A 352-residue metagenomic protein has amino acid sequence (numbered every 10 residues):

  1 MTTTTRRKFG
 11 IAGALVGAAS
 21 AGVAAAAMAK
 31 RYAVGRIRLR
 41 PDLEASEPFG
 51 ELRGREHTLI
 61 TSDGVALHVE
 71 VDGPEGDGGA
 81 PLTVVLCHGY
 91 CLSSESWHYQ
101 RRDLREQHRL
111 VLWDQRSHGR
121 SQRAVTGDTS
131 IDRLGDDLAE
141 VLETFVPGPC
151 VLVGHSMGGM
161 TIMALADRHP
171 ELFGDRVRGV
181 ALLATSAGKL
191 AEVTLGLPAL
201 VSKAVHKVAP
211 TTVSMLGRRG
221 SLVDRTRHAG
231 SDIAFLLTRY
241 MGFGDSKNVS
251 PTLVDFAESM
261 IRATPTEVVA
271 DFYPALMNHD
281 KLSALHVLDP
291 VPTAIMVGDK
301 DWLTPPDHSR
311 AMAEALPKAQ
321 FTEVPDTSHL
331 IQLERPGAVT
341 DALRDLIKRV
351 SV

Functional and structural regions predicted by a protein language model:
T5-V34: Hydrophobic alpha-helical topogenic segments used for membrane insertion/localization
V65-R123, V141: Conserved HGGG/HGGXW glycine-rich cap/lid loop of the alpha/beta-hydrolase fold
G73-G76, H118-D175, A187, V193 (+1 more regions): Active-site loop/oxyanion-hole signature of alpha/beta-hydrolase fold enzymes
E171, D175-L222: Flexible "cap/lid" loop of the alpha/beta hydrolase fold
G217-V287: Conserved alpha/beta-hydrolase catalytic His-Asp/Glu region
L276, D299-T304: Acidic catalytic loop of the alpha/beta-hydrolase fold
L288-D289, I295-V297, D301: Short beta-strand/loop motif that positions the catalytic acidic residue of the alpha/beta-hydrolase fold
R310, E314-V352: Catalytic active-site module of serine/aspartate enzymes centered on a nucleophile-bearing elbow/loop
